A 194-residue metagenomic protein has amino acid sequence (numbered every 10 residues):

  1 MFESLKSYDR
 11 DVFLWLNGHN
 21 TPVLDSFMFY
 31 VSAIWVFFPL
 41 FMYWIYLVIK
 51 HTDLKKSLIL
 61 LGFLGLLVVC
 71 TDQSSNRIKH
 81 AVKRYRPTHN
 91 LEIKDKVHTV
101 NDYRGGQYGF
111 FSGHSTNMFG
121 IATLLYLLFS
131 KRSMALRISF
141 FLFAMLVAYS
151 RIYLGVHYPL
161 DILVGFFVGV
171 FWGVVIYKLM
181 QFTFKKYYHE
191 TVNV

Functional and structural regions predicted by a protein language model:
M1-P39, S75-G105, N193: N-terminal transmembrane-helix/juxtamembrane module of multi-pass inner/ER membrane proteins
V23, D53-I59, K131-L136: Membrane-helix interface segments
F29-A33, F63-L64, G165: Alpha-helical transmembrane segments of multi-pass integral membrane proteins
V31-V48, H114, M118: Hydrophobic alpha-helical transmembrane segments
L40, L64, V68, L136 (+1 more regions): Hydrophobic alpha-helical transmembrane segments of polytopic
Y43-S74: Interfacial segments of alpha-helical transmembrane regions
C70-A81, I152-V156: Signal peptide cleavage region of secreted peptide precursors
H98-V194: Membrane-embedded catalytic cores of phosphoryl/pyrophosphoryl-handling enzymes
